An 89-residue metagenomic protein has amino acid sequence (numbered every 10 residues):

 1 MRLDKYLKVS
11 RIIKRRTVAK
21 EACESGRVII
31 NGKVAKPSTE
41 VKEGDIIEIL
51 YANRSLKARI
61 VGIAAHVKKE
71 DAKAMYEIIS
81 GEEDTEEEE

Functional and structural regions predicted by a protein language model:
M1-R11: Extended boundary segments
K5, T17-E21, R27-E89: Strongly charged
